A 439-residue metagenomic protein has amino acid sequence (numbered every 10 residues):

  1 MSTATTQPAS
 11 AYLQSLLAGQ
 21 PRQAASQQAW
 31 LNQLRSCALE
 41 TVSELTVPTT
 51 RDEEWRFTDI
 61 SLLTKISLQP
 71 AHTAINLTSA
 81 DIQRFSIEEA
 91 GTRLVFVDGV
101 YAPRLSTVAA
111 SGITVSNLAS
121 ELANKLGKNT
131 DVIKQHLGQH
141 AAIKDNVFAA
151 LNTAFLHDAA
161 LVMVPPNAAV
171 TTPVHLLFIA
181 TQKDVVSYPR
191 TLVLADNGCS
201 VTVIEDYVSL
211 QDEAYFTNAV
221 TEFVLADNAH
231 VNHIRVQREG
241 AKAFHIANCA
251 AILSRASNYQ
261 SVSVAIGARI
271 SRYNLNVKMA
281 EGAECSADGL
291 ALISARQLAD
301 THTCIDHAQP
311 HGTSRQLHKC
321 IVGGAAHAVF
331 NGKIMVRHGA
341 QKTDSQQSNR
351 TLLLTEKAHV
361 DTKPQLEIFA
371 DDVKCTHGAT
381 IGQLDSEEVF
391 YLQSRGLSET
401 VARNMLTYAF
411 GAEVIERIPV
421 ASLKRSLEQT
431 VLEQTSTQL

Functional and structural regions predicted by a protein language model:
M1-V220, D227-H230: Short, low-to-moderate order helix/coil transition modules at the start of elongated helical scaffolds
L118-F390, S394-L397, G411, I415-L439: Conserved beta-strand/loop scaffold segments within soluble protein domains that form the structured core and edges
